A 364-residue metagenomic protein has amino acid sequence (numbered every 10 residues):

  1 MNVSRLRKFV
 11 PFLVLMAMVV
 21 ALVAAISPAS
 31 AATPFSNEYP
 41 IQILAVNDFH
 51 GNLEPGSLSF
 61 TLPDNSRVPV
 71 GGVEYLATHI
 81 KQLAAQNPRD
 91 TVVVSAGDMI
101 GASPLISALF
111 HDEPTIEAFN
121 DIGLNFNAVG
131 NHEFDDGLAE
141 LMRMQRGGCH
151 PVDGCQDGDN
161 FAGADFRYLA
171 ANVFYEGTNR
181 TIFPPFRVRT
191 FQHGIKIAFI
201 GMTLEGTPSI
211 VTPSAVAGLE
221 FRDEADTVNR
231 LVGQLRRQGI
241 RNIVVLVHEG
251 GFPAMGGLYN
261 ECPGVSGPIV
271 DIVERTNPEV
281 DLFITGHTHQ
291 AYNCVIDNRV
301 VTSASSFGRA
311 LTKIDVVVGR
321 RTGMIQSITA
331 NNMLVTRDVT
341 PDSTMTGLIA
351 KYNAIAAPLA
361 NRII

Functional and structural regions predicted by a protein language model:
N2-V14: Bacterial N-terminal signal peptides that target proteins for export
V10, S27, F183-P184: Hydrophobic alpha-helix-in-membranes signature
P11, A85, R146, H150 (+4 more regions): Generic surface-pattern signal
L13-A25: Bacterial N-terminal signal peptides
V23-T33: Sec-dependent signal peptide cleavage junction
A31-T340: Acidic, metal/ion-coordinating pockets
I325-I364: Hard-cation-handling environments
